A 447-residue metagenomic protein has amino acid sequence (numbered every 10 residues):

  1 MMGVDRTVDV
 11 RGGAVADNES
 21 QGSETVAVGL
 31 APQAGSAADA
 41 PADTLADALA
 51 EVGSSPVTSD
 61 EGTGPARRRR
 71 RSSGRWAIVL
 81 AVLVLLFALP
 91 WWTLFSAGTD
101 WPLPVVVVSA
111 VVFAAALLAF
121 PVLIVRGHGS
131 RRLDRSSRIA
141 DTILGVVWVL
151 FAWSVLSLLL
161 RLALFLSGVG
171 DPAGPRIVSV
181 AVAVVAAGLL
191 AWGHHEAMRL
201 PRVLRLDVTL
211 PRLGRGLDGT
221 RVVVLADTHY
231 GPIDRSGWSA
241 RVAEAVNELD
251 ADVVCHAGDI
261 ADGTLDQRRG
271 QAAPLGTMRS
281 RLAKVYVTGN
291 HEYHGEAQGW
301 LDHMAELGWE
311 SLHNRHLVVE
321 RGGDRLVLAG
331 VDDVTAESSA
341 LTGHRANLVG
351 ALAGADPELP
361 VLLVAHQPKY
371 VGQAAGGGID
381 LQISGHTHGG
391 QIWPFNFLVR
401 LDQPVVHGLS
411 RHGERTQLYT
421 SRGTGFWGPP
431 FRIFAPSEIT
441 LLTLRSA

Functional and structural regions predicted by a protein language model:
M1-R199: Non-catalytic terminal accessory segments
R176-V180, A187-R212, P232-G237, G295: Hydrophobic alpha-helical transmembrane segments in integral membrane proteins
T209-A447: Soluble catalytic domains of enzymes that build or remodel membrane lipids, polysaccharides, and related
